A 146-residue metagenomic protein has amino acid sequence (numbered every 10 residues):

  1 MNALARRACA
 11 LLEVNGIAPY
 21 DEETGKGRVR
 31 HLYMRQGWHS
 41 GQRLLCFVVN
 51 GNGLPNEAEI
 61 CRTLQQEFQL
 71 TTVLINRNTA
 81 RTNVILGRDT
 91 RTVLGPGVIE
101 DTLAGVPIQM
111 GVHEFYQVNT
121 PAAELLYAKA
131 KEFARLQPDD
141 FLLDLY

Functional and structural regions predicted by a protein language model:
M1-L145: Accessory RNA-recognition modules of RNA-modification enzymes
